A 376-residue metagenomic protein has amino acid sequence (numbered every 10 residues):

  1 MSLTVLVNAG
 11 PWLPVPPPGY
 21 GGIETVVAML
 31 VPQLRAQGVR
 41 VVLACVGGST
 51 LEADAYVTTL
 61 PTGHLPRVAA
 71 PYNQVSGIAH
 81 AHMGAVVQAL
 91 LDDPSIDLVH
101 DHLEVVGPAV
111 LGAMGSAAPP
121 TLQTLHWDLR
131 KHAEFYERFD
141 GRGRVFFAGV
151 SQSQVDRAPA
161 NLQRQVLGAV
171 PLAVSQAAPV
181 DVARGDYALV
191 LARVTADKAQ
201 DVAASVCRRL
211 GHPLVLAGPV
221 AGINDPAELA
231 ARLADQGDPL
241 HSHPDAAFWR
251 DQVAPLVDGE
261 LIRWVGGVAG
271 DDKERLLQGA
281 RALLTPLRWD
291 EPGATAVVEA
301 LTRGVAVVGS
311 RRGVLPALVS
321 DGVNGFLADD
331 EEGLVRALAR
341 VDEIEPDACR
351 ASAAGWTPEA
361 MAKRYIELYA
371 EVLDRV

Functional and structural regions predicted by a protein language model:
M1-V376: Catalytic cores of nucleotide-sugar-dependent glycosyltransferases that transfer UDP/GDP/TDP-activated
